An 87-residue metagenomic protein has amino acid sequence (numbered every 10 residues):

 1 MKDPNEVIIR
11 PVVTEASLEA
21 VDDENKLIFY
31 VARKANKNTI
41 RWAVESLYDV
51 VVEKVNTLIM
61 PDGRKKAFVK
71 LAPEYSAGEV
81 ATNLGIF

Functional and structural regions predicted by a protein language model:
M1-F87: Contiguous, often N-terminal, cationic amphipathic patches that form binding interfaces
